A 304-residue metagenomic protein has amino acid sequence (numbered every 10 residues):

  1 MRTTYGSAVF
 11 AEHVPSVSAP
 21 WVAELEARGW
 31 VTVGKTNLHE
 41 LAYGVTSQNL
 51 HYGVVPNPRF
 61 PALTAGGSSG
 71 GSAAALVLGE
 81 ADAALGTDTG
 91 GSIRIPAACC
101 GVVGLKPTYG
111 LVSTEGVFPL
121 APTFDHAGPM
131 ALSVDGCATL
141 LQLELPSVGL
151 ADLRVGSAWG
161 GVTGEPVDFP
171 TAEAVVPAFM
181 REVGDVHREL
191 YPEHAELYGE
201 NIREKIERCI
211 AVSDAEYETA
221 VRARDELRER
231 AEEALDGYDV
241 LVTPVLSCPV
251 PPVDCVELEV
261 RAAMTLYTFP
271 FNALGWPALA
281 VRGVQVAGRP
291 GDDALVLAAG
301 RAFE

Functional and structural regions predicted by a protein language model:
M1-A8, D152-G161, P177-R228, E232 (+1 more regions): Short helix-loop capping/hinge segments that flank enzyme active sites or metal/cofactor-binding pockets
M1-T89: Gly/Ser-rich catalytic/binding loops embedded in alpha/beta enzyme cores
V9-H13, D125-L132, I206-V212: Short, well-ordered beta-strand elements within core beta-sheets of diverse protein domains
S18, E26-A27, V212, E216-E304: Glycine-rich, small-residue loops and helix-cap segments that act as flexible hinges at active-site edges
A23, A27, V77-W159, E218 (+2 more regions): Structural helix-boundary/capping segments
L50-G53, C100-G104, A178-V183, V260-R261: Short, hinge-like loop/turn segments at secondary-structure boundaries
F124-A131, A174, Y191-H194: A short glycine-threonine-serine/GTX helix/turn-capping micro-motif
